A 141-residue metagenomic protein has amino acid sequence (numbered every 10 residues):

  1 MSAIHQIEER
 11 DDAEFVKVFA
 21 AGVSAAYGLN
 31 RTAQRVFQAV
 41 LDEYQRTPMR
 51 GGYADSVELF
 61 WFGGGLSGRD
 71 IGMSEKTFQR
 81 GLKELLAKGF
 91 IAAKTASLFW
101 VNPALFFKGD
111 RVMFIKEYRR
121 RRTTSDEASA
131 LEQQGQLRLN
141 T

Functional and structural regions predicted by a protein language model:
M1-E58: Short recognition helix of helix-turn-helix/winged-helix DNA-binding domains
M1-S2, Q79, T141: N-terminal leader/presequence segments that precede the conserved core
M1-S2, V101-P103: Positively charged, low-complexity terminal tracts and the immediately adjacent first secondary-structure elements
Q6-D11, G63-G64, D70-S74, E127-S129: N-terminal start-of-chain detector that recognizes signal peptides and the immediate post-cleavage beginning
A25, F62, R69, Q133-G135: Terminal low-complexity, poorly structured segments
Y44-W100: Winged helix-turn-helix DNA-binding recognition segment
L105-T141: Short, amphipathic alpha-helical interaction segments positioned at domain boundaries
